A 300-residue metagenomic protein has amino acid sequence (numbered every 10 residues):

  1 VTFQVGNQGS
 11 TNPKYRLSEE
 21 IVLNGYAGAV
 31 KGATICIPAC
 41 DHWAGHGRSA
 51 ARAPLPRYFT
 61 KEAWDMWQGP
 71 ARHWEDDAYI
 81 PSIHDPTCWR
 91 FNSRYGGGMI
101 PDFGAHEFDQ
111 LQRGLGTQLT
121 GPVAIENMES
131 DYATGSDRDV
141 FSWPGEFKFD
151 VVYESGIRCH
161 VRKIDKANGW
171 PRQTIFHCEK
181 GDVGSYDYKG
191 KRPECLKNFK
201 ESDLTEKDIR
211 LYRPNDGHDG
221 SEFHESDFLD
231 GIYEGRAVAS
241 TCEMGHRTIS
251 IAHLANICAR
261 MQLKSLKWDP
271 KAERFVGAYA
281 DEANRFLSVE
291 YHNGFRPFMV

Functional and structural regions predicted by a protein language model:
V1-G69: A contiguous active-site-proximal alpha/beta segment in oxidoreductase catalytic domains
V1-Q4, S18-L23, T34, F108 (+4 more regions): Short, well-ordered alpha-helical packing segments
F3-G6, H160, T241: Short catalytic-loop micro-motif centered on adjacent basic/acidic residues
G6-Q8, I35-P38, N92, M128-S130 (+1 more regions): Active-site-proximal beta-strand/loop segments in catalytic clefts of secreted hydrolases
C40-G45, E75, T134, S185-Y186 (+1 more regions): A short beta-to-alpha transition loop/helix N-cap that caps and shapes the active-site region
K61-G156, N168: Rossmann-like dinucleotide-binding domain that binds NAD(P)(H)
A78-P81, Y95-L119, G145-K148, G169-V300: C-terminal helical cap and adjacent loop that interface with cofactors, partners, or active-site loops
E154-R158, K180-G181: Glycine-centered tight beta-turn/hairpin loop motif at sheet-sheet or coil-to-beta transitions
